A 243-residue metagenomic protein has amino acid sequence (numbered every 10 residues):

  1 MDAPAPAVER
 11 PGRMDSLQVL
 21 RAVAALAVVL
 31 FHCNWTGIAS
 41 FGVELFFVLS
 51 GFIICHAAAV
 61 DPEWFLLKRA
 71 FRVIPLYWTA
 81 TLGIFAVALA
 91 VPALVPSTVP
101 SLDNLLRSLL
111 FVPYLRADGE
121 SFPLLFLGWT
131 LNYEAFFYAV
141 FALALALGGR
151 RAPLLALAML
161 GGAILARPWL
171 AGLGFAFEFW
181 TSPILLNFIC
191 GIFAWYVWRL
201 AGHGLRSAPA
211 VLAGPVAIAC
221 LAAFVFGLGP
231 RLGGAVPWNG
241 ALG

Functional and structural regions predicted by a protein language model:
M1-S16, P62: Short, Lys/Arg-rich, polar N-terminal cytosolic tail immediately upstream of the first transmembrane signal-anchor
G12-A59, F71-A80: Functionally critical transmembrane alpha-helices in membrane proteins and complexes, commonly lining
G12-D15, C33-V43, E120-Y133, L170-C190 (+2 more regions): Interfacial loop-to-helix transition and helix-capping segments at the boundaries of transmembrane helices
A24, F47, F136-F137, L186: Short active-site segment of divalent metal-dependent hydrolases/proteases that encodes the spacing between
L26-C33, A86, M159-A171, P215-P230: Aromatic-anchored segments of alpha-helical transmembrane domains
L49, V73-A139, R151, G162-P168 (+3 more regions): Membrane-interface helix-loop-helix regions
I54-V73, A93-V99, G202-L205: Membrane-helix interface linkers and caps
A135-I164, W169-L170, W195-L212: Solvent-exposed interhelical
